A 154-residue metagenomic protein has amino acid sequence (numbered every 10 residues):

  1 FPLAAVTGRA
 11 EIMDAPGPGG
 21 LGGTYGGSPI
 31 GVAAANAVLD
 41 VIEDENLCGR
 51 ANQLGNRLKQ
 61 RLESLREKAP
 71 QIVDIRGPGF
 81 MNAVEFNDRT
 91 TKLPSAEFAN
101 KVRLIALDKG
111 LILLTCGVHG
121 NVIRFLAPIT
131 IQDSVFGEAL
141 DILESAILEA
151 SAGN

Functional and structural regions predicted by a protein language model:
F1-N154: Conserved N-terminal phosphate-binding loop of PLP-dependent enzymes in the Aspartate aminotransferase
